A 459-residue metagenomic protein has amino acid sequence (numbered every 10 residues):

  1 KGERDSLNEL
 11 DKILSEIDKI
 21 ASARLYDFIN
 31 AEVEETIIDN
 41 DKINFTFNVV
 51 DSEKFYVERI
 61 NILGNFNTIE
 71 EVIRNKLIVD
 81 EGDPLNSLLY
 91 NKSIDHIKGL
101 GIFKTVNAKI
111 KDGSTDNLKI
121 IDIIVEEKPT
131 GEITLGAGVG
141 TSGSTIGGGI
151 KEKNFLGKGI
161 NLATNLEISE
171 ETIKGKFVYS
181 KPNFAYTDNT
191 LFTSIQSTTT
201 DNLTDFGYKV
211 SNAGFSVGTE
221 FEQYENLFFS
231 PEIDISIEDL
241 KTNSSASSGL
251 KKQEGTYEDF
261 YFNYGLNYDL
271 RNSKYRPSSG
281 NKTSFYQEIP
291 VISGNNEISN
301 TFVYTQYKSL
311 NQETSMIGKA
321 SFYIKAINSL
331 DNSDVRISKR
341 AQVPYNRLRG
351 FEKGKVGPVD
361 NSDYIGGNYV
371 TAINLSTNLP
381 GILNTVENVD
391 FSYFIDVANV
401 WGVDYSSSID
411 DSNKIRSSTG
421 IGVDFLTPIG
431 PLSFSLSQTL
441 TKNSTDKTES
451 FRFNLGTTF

Functional and structural regions predicted by a protein language model:
K1-G143, G149, A163-K181, F302-V303 (+1 more regions): Periplasmic polypeptide-binding modules associated with outer-membrane biogenesis and secretion
E70, G140, Q196, F322 (+3 more regions): Active/binding-pocket-proximal capping segment
R74, N243-A246, V403-S407: Short acidic, glycine/proline-rich loop/turn micro-motifs
N86-S284, E297, K308-G318, P344-N368 (+1 more regions): Gram-negative/organellar outer-membrane beta-barrel architecture
K119, N311-F394, V400-G402: Extracytoplasmic gating/loop element in the C-terminal half of outer-membrane beta-barrel translocons and assembly
T130-G143, E170-T172, L330, K339 (+1 more regions): Small/polar, glycine/serine/threonine/aspartate-rich low-complexity segments that form flexible
S293-S299: Acidic, glycine-rich flexible loop/linker segments
S407-S433, L440-S444: C-terminal structured "cap/appendage" subdomains that terminate the fold
